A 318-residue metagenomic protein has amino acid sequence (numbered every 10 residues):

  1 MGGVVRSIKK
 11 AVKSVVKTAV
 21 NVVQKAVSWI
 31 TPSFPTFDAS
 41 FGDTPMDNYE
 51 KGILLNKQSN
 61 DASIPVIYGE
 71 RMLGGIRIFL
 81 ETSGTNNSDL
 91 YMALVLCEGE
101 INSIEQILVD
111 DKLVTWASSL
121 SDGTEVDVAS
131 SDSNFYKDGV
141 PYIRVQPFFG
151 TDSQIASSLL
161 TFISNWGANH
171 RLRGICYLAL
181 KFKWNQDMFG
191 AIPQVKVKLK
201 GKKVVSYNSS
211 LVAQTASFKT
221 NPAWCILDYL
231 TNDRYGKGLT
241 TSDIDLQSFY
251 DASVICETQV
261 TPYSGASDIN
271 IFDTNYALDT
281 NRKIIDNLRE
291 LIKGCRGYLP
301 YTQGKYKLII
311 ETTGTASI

Functional and structural regions predicted by a protein language model:
G2-R296, T302, T315-S317: Polar, S/T/G-rich
I310-T313: Amphipathic alpha-helical
